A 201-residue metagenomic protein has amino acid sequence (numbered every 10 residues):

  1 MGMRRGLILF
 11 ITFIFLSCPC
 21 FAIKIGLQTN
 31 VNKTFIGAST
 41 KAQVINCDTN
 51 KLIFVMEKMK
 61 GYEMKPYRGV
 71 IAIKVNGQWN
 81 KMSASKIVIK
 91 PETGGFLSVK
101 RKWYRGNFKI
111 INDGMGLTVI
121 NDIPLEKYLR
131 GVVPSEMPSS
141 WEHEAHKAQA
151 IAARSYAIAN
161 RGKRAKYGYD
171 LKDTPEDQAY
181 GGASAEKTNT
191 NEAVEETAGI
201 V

Functional and structural regions predicted by a protein language model:
M3-V201: Conserved, single-site charged/polar hotspot
